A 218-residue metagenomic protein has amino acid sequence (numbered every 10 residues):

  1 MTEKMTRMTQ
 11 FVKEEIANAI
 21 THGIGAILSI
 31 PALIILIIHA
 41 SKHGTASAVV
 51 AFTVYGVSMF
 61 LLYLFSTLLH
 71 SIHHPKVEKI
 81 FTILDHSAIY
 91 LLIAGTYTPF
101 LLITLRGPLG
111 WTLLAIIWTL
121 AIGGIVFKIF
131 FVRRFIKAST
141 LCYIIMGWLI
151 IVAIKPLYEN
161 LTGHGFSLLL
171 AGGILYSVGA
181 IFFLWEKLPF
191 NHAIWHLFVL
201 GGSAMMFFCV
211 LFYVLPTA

Functional and structural regions predicted by a protein language model:
T2-A218: Multi-pass alpha-helical transmembrane bundles in non-GPCR membrane proteins that perform intramembrane catalysis
